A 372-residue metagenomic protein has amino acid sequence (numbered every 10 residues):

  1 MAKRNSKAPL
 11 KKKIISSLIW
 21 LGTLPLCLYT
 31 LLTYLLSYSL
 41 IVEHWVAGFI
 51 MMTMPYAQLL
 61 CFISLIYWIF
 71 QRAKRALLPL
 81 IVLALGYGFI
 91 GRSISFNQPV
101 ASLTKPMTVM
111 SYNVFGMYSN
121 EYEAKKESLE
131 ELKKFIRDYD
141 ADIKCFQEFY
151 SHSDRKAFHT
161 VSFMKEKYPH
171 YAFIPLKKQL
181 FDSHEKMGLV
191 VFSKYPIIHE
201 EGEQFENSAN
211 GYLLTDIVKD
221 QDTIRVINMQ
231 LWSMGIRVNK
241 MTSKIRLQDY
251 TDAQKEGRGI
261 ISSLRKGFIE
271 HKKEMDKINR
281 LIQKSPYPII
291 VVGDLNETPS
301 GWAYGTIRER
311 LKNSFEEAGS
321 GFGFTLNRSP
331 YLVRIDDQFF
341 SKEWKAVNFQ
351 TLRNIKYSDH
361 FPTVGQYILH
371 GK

Functional and structural regions predicted by a protein language model:
M1-K13, I41: N-terminal Lys/Arg-rich, disordered targeting/topogenic segments
I15-T30, L35-I69, L77-L80, G202 (+2 more regions): Metal-dependent phosphoester-hydrolase catalytic domains
R72-I94: Internal/C-terminal transmembrane anchor helices
S93-K219: Membrane-embedded segments
A101-M110, K194-I198, S208-A253, W344 (+1 more regions): Beta-strand-turn-beta hairpins that frame and shape the catalytic cleft of phosphate-ester-processing enzymes
S111-L129, S151-S153, G235-G267: Acidic/histidine-rich helix-loop elements that form or flank divalent-metal/phosphate-binding sites at the catalytic
V114, F149, L231, D294-L295 (+1 more regions): Active-site metal-binding loops of divalent metal-dependent hydrolases
